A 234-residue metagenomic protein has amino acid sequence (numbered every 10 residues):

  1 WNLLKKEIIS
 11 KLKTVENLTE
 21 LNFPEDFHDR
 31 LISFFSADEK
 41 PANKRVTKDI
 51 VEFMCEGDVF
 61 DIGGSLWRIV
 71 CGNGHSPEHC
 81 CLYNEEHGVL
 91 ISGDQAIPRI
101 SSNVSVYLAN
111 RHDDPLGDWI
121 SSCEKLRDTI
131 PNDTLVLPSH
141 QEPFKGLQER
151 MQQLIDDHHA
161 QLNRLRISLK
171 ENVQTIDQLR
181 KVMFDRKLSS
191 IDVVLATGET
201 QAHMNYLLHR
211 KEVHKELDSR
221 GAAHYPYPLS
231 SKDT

Functional and structural regions predicted by a protein language model:
W1-V59, K145: Active-site HxH/HxHxD metal-binding segment of metal-dependent hydrolases
N22-D38, I50-F53, D133, V193-V213: Short flexible/disordered coil segments
I32-E52, L66-L162: Metallo-beta-lactamase
M54, S76-P77, S219-A222: Short acidic/glycine-enriched loop/turn segments that link adjacent beta-strands
G57, G64-W67: Short coil/loop residues immediately preceding or within conserved phosphate-binding loops of NTP-utilizing enzyme
V59, G72-G74, D218: Short polar/acidic secondary-structure junctions
I62, L82-N84, K215, Y227: Conserved hydrophobic "DFG−1" position in protein kinase catalytic cores
R164-T234: C-terminal regulatory/interaction regions
